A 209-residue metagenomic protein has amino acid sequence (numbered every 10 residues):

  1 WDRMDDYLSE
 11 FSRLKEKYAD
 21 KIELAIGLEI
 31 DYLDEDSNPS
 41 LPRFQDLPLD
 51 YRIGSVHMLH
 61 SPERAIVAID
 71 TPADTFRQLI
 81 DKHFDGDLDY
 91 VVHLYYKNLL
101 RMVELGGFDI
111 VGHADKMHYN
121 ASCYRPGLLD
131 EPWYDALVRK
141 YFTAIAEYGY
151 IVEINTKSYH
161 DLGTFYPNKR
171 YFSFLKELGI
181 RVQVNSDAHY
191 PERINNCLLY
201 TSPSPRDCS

Functional and structural regions predicted by a protein language model:
W1-A73, L88-D89, R193: A metal-dependent hydrolase metal-coordination microenvironment
W1-F11, V92-K97, Y134-V138, L198: Well-ordered, non-membrane alpha-helical segments in soluble/globular domains
F11, Y141, Y171, Y200-T201: Aromatic/hydrophobic pocket-lining residues that form π-stacking "cages" and hydrophobic walls in ligand
L24-L28, R52-G54, V111-G112, V152 (+1 more regions): Hydrophobic faces of well-ordered beta-strands that scaffold small-molecule active sites in alpha/beta enzyme cores
D31-S37, Y159-P167, Y190-N196: Acidic-and-aromatic substrate-binding clefts and catalytic sites of carbohydrate-active enzymes
G54-L178: Domain-core and long-helix interface of multi-subunit machines
A114, I180-N195: Short acidic/histidine-rich active-site segments
Y200-S209: Single conserved hydrophobic/aromatic residue that forms the stacking wall/gate of nucleotide- or nucleobase-binding
